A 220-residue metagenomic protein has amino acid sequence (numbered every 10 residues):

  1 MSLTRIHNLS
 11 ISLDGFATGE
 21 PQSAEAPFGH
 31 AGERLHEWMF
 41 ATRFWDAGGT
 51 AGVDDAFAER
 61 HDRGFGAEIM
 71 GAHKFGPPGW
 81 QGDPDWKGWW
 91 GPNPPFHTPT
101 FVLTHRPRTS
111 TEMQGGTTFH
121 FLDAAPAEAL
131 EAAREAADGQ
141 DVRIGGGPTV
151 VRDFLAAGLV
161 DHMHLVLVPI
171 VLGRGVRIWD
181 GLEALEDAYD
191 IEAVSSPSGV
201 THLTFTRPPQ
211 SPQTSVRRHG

Functional and structural regions predicted by a protein language model:
M1-G220: Enzymes that bind and transform nitrogen-containing heteroaromatic metabolites
